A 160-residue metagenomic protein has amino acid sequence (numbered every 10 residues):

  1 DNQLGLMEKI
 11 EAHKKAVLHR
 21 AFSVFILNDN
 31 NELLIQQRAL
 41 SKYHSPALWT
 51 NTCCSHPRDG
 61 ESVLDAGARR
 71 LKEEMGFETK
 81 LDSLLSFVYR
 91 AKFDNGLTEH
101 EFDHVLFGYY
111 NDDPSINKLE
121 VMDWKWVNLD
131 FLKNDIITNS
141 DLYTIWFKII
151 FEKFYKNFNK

Functional and structural regions predicted by a protein language model:
D1-S23, D29: Acidic, metal-coordinating catalytic segment for phosphate/diphosphate chemistry, firing primarily on the Nudix
I10, A47, D59, L85-F93 (+1 more regions): Nudix hydrolase/Nudix homology domain
A16, E32-L33, W124-K125: A residue-level structural signature of the nucleotidyltransferase/glycosyltransferase Rossmann-like core
V17, K42, P46, T50 (+3 more regions): Hydrophobic alpha-helical segments and helix-packing faces
A21-C53: A glycine-rich, hydrophobic loop/mini-helix early in the fold
V24, C53, S83, H104-L106: A structural signal for short, well-ordered beta-strand segments
L34-I35, T50-L84: The catalytic Nudix box helix
